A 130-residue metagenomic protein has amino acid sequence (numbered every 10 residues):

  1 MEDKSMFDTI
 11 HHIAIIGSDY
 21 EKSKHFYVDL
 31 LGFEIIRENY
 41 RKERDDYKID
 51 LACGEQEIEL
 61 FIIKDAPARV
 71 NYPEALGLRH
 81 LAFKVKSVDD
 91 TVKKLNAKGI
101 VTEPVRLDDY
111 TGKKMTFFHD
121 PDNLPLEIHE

Functional and structural regions predicted by a protein language model:
M1-K22, L78-L81: N-terminal beta-strand motif that seeds the catalytic metal site of vicinal oxygen chelate
M1-M6, V92-E130: Vicinal oxygen chelate
I16-E57: Core segments of cupin and vicinal oxygen chelate
F26, D89-K94: Short amphipathic alpha-helices within nucleic acid-binding modules
I36-E38, R44-D46, L60, D65-N71 (+1 more regions): A short, acidic/glycine-rich surface segment
E74-D89: Mid-chain, well-packed structural core segment of small domains
